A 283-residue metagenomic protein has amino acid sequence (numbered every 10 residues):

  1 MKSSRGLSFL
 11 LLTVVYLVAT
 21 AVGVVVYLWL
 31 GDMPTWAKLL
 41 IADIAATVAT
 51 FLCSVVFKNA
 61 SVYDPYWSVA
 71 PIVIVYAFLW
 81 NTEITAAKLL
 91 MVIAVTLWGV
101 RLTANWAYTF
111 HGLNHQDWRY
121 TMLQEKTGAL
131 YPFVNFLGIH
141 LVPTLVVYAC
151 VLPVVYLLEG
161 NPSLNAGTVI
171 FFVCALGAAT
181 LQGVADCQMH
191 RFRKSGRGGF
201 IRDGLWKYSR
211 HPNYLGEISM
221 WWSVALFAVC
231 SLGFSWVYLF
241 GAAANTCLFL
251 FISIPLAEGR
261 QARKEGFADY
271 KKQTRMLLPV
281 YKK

Functional and structural regions predicted by a protein language model:
M1-K2, A166: Polar low-complexity intrinsically disordered regions
K2-L10, S54-Y66, A107-D117, L123-V142 (+2 more regions): Interhelical loop and helix-boundary elements at the membrane-water interface of polytopic inner-membrane proteins
S8, L12, Y16-G31, T35-A37 (+4 more regions): Hydrophobic transmembrane alpha-helices
A42-C53, W67-A70: Internal transmembrane alpha-helices of multipass membrane proteins
V48-K58, Q182-G183: Canonical alpha-helical transmembrane segments
Q116-Q124, P162, A166-V169: Juxtamembrane helix-loop-helix connectors linking adjacent transmembrane helices in multi-pass membrane enzymes
W118-E125, G196-R202: Juxtamembrane inter-helical linkers in multi-pass membrane proteins
